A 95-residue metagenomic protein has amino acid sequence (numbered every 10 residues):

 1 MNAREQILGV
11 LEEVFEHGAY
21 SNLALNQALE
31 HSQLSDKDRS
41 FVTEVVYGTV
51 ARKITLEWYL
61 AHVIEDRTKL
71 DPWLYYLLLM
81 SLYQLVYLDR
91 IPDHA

Functional and structural regions predicted by a protein language model:
M1-A95: Class I Rossmann-like S-adenosyl-L-methionine
